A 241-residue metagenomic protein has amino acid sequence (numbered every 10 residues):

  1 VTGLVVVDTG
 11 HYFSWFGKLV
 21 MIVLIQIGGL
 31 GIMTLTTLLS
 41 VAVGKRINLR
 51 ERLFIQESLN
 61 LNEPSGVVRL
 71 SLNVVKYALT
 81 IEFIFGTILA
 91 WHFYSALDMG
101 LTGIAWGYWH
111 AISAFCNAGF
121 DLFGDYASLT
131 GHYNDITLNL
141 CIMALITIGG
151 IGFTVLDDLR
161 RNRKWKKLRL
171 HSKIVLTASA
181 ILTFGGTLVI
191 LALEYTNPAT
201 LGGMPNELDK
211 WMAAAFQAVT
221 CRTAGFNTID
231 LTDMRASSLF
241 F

Functional and structural regions predicted by a protein language model:
V1-F241: Membrane-proximal intracellular helices of multi-pass ion channels
